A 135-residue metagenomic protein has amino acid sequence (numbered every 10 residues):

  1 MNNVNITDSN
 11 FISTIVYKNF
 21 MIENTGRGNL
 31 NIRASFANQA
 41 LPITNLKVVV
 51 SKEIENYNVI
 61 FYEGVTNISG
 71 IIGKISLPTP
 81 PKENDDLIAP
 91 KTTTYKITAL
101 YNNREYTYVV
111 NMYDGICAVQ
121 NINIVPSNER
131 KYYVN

Functional and structural regions predicted by a protein language model:
M1-T44, N58, E63-G64, N123-V134: Beta-strand-rich domain onsets/edges
A34-F36, I72, M112: Hydrophobic beta-strand positions in extracellular immunoglobulin-like domains
L46-S51, I97: Hydrophobic beta-strand segments
S51-Y57, N102-R104: Change "in extracellular beta-sheet-rich domains … of secreted and cell-surface proteins" to "in beta-sheet-rich domains
N56-N84: Short, acidic Ser/Thr/Gly-rich low-complexity loop/linker segments typical of extracellular and cell-surface proteins
I72-G73, Y106-Y108, A118-Q120: Short strand-edge motifs at loop-to-beta-strand transitions and within beta-strands of extracellular beta-rich domains
N84-V110: A short, solvent-exposed loop/turn motif at the edges and junctions of modular extracellular/periplasmic domains
N111-C117, V125-S127: Short beta-strand edge segments in extracellular beta-sheet folds
